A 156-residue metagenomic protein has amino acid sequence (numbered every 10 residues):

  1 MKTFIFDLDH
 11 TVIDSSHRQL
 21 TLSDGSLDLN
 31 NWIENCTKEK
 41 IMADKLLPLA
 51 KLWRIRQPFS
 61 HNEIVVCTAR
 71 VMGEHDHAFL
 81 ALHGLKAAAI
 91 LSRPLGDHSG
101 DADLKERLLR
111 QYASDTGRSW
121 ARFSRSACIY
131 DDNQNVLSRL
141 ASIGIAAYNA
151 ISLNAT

Functional and structural regions predicted by a protein language model:
K2-S99: Alpha-helical substrate-recognition element adjacent to the catalytic core
F59-S60, D115-R125: Glycine-rich phosphate-binding loop signature in dinucleotide/nucleotide-binding domains
R70-V71, L104, D131-D132: Short beta->alpha linker loops
H77-L85, Y112-A113, S138-G144: Short, aromatic/basic amphipathic alpha-helical patches
F79-L80, G100-R118: Short loop-to-alpha-helix "cap/lid" segments that border enzyme active sites across diverse enzyme classes
L95-L104, L153-T156: A short acidic, often aromatic-flanked loop/helix-cap motif at beta-alpha or helix-coil junctions that lines enzyme
F123-T156: Acidic, Mg2+-coordinating phosphoryl-transfer loop and its flanking beta/alpha structural elements, shared across
